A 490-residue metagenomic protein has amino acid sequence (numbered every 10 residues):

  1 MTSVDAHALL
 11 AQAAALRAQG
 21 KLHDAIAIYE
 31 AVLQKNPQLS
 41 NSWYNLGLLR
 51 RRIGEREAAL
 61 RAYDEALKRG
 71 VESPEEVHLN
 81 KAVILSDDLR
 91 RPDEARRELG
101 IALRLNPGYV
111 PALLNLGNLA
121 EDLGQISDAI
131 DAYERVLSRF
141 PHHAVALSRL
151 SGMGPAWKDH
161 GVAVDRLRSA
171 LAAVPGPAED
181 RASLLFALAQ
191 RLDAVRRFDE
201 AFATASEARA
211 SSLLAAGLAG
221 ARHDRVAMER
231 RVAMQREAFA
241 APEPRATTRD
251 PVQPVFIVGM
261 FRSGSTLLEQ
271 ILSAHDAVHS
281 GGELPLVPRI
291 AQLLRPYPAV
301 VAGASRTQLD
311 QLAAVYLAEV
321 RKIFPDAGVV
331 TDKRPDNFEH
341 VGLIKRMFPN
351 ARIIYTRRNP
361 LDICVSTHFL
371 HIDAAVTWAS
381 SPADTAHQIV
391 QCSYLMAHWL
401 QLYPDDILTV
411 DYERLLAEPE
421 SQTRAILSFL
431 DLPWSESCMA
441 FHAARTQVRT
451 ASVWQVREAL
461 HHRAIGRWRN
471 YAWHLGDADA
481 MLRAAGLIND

Functional and structural regions predicted by a protein language model:
M1-I323: Alpha-helical solenoid repeat scaffolds of the TPR/TPR-like class and their adjacent stem/linker regions that mediate
E134, Q270, G342, A397 (+1 more regions): Active-site phosphate/pyrophosphate- and oxyanion-stabilizing loops and adjacent acidic/basic residues in soluble
S148-S151, V164-P175, L185-P254, V300-V301 (+4 more regions): PAPS-dependent sulfotransferases, especially Golgi type II membrane carbohydrate sulfotransferases
V258-G259, Q270, V330-R334, R352-R357 (+3 more regions): Short beta-strand segments
P285-L286, P360-I363, L415-L416: Conserved nucleotide-binding/hydrolysis micro-motifs of P-loop NTPases
L312, A327-H340: Conserved adenosine/adenylate-binding substructure
I344-S366: Conserved phosphate-donor/acceptor-positioning beta-strand/loop module used by diverse small-molecule
